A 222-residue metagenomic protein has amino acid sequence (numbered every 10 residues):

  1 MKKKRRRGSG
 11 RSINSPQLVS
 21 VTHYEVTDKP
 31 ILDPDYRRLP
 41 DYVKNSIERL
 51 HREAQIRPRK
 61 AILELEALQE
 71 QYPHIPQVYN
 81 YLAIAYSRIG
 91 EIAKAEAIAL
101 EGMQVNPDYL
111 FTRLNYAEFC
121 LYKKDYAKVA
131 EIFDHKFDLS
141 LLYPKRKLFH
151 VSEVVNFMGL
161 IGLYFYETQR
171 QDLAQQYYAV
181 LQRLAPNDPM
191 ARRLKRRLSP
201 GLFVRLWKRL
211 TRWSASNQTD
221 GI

Functional and structural regions predicted by a protein language model:
I31-R37, E66-E70, L139-V151: Flexible helix-coil transition and linker loops at the boundaries of alpha-helical arrays
L39-Q77, Y81: Alpha-helical segment of the N-proximal tetratricopeptide repeat
A67-L68, E101-G102, K136, L181: Canonical positions in the second alpha-helix
